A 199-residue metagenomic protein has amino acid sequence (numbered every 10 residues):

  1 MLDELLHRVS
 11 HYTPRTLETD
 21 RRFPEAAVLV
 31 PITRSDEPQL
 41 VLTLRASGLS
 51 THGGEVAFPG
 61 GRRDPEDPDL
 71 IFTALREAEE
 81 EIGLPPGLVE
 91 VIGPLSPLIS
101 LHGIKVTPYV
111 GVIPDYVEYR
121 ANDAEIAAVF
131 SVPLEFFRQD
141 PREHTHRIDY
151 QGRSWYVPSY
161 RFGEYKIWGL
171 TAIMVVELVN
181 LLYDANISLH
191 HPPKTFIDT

Functional and structural regions predicted by a protein language model:
M1-A57, R62-V117, I126, Y150-T199: N-terminal leader/linker segments that precede catalytic domains of diphosphate-processing enzymes
R120: Short, conserved charged micro-motifs
D123-R153: Amphipathic alpha-helical blocks and their helix-capping loop/short-beta junctions
